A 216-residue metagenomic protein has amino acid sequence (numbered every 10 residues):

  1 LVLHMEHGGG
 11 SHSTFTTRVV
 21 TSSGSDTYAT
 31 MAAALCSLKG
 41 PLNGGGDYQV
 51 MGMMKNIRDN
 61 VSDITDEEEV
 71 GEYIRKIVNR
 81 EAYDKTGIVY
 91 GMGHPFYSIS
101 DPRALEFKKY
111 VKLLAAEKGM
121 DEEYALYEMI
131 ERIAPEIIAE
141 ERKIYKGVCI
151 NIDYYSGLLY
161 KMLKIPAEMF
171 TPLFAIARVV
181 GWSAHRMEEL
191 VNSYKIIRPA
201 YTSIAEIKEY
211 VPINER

Functional and structural regions predicted by a protein language model:
L1-R216: Non-transmembrane, aqueous-exposed alpha-helical and coiled segments at domain scale
